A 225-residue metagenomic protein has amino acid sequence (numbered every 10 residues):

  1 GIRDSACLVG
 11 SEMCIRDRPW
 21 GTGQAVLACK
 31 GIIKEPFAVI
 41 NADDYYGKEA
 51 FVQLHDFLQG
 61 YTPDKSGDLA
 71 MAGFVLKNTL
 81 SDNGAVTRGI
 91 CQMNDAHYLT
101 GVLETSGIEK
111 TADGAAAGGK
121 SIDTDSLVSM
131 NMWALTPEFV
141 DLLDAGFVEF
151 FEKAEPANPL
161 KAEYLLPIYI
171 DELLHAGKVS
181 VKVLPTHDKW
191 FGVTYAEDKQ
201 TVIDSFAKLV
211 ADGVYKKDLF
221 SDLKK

Functional and structural regions predicted by a protein language model:
G1-I15: Single conserved hydrophobic/aromatic residue that forms the stacking wall/gate of nucleotide- or nucleobase-binding
R16-Q24, G47: A short, glycine-/small-residue-rich helix N-cap motif at loop->alpha-helix starts within glycosyltransferase
L27-P36: Active-site nucleotide-sugar/metal-binding loop of Leloir-type enzymes
P36-Y45: Short beta-strand-to-loop acidic/aromatic patch adjacent to the donor-nucleotide binding site
K48-W133, P137: Conserved core of the sugar-phosphate nucleotidyltransferase
L127, K182-D188: Catalytic beta-strand/loop signature of glycosyltransferases that borders the donor
D144-V179: A C-terminal functional module that forms or caps the active site or interfaces directly with catalytic machinery
H175-S180, K189-K225: Hydrophobic helical membrane-anchoring modules
